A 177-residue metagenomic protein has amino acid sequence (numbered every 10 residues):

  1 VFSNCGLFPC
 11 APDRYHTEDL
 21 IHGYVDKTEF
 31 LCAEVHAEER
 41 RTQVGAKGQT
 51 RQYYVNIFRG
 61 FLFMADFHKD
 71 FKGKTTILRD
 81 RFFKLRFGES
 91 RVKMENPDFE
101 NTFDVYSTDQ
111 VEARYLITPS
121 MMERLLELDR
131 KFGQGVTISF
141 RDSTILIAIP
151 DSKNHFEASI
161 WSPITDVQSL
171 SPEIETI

Functional and structural regions predicted by a protein language model:
V1-I177: Charged, low-complexity intrinsically disordered regions
